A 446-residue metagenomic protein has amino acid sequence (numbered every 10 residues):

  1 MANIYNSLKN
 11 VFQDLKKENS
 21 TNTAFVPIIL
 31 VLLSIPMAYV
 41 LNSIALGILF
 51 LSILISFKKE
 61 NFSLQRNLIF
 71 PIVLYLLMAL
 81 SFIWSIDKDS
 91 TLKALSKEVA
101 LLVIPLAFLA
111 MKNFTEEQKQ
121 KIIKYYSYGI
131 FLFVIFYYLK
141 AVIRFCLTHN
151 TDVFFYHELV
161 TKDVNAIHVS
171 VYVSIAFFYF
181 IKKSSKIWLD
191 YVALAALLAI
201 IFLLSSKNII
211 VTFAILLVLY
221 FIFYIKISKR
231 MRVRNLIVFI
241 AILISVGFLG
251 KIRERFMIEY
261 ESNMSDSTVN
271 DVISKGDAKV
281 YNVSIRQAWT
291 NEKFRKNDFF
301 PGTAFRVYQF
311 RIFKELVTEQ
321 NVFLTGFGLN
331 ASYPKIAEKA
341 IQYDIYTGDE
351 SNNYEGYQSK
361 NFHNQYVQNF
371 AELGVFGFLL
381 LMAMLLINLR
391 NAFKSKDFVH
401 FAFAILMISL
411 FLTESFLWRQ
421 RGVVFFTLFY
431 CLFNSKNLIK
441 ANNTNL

Functional and structural regions predicted by a protein language model:
M1-K93, A110-N113, E117-Q120, K124 (+5 more regions): Transmembrane signal-anchor hairpin modules in multi-pass inner-membrane enzymes, especially those that act on
I29-P36, A193-S205, L217, I242-L243 (+1 more regions): Membrane-interface alpha helices of multi-pass inner-membrane proteins
I48-I53, L217, L381-M384, H400-L412 (+1 more regions): Transmembrane alpha-helices of multi-pass inner-membrane enzymes
I53-E60, F82-Y137, D163-Y179, S409: Transmembrane alpha-helical segments and their membrane-water interfaces
L54-F57, I227-R232, E372-I405: Hydrophobic transmembrane alpha-helices and their immediate junctions
Q120-N150, K162-I227, R232-V238, G247-K251: Alpha-helical transmembrane segments of multi-pass inner-membrane proteins
L203, Y224-N297, E315-Q320, L329: A membrane-periplasm/extracellular boundary helix in multi-pass inner-membrane enzymes that assemble envelope glycans
N297-L373: Long extracytoplasmic/lumenal interhelical loops at the membrane interface of multi-pass membrane proteins
